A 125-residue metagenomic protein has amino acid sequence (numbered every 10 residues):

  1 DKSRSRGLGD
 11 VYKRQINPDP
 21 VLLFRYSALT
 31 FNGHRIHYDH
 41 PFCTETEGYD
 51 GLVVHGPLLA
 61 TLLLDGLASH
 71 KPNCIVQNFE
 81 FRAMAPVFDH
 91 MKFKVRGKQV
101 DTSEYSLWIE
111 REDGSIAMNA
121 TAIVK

Functional and structural regions predicted by a protein language model:
D1-Y12: Single conserved hydrophobic/aromatic residue that forms the stacking wall/gate of nucleotide- or nucleobase-binding
G9, A122-K125: A short, sequence-level motif marking secondary-structure junctions
K13, G114-T121: Local beta-strand/beta-hairpin segments that build beta-sheet-rich folds
K13-H70: Hot-dog-fold acyl-thioester-processing enzymes
C74-S115: Hydrophobic beta-sheet segments that form the core/acyl-binding groove of ACP/CoA-dependent acyl-chain-processing
